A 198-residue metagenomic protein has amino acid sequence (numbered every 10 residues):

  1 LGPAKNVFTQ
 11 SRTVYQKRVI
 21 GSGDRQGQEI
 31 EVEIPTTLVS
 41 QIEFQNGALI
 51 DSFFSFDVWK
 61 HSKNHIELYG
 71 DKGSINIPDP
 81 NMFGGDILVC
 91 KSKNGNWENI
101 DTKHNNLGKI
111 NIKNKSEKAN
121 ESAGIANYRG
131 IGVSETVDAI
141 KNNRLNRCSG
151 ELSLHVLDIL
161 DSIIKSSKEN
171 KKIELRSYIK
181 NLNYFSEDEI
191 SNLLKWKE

Functional and structural regions predicted by a protein language model:
L1-G23, S40-A48, D161, S166: Oxidoreductase and adenylate-handling cofactor-binding alpha/beta cores
F8-Q10, F53, R176: Solvent-exposed beta-strand sheet faces enriched in polar/charged residues
T13, F56, N81: Flexible, active-site-proximal loop/turn residues at the rims of small-molecule/cofactor binding pockets and catalytic
I20-E33, L38-N46, E67, D71-E151 (+2 more regions): C-terminal glycine/acidic-rich active-site capping loop/insertion
A48, F53-S62, G124: Glycine-rich phosphate/pyrophosphate-binding beta-alpha loops
S167-K172: A short N-terminal helical cap/helix-turn-helix that marks the beginning of AMP-binding/adenylate-forming
